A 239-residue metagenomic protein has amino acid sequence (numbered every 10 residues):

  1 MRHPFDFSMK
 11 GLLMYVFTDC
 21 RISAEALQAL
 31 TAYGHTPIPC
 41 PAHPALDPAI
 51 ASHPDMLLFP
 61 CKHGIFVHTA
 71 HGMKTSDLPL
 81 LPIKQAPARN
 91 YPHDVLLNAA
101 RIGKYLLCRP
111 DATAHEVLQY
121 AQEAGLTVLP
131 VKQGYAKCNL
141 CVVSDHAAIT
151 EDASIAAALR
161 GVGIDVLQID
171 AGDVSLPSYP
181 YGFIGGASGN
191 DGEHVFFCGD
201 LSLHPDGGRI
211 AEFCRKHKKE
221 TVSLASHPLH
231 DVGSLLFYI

Functional and structural regions predicted by a protein language model:
M1-I239: Histidine/cysteine-enriched polar flanking segments
